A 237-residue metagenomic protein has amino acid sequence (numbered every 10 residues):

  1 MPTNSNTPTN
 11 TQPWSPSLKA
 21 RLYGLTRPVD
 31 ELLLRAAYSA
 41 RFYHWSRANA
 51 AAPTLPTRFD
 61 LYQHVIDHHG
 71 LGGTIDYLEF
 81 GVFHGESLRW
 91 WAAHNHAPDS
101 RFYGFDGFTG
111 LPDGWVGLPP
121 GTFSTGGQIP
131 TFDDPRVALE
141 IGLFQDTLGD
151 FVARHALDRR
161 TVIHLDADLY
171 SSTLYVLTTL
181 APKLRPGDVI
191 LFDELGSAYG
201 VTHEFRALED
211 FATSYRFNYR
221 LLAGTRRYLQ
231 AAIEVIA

Functional and structural regions predicted by a protein language model:
M1-P53: Membrane-proximal basic amphipathic "stem/tether" segments
P2, P8, P13-P16, P28 (+6 more regions): Proline-rich intrinsically disordered, low-complexity coils
F42-N49, Q63-A237: S-adenosylmethionine/decaboxylated-SAM
T57-Y62: N-terminal pre-P-loop "Q-motif" helix
